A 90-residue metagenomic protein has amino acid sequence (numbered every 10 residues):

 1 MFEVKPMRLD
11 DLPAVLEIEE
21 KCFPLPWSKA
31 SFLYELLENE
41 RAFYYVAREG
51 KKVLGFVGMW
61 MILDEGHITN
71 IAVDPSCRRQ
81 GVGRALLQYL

Functional and structural regions predicted by a protein language model:
F2-R78, R84-L90: Acetyl-CoA-dependent GNAT
